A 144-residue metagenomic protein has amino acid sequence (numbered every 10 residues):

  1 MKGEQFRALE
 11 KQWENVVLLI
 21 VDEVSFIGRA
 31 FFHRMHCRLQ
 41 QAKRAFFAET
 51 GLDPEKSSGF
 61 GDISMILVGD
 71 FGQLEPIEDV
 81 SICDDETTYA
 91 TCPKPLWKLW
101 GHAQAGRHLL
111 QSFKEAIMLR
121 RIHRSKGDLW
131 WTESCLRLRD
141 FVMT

Functional and structural regions predicted by a protein language model:
M1-T144: Conserved ATP-binding/catalytic motifs of P-loop helicase motor domains
